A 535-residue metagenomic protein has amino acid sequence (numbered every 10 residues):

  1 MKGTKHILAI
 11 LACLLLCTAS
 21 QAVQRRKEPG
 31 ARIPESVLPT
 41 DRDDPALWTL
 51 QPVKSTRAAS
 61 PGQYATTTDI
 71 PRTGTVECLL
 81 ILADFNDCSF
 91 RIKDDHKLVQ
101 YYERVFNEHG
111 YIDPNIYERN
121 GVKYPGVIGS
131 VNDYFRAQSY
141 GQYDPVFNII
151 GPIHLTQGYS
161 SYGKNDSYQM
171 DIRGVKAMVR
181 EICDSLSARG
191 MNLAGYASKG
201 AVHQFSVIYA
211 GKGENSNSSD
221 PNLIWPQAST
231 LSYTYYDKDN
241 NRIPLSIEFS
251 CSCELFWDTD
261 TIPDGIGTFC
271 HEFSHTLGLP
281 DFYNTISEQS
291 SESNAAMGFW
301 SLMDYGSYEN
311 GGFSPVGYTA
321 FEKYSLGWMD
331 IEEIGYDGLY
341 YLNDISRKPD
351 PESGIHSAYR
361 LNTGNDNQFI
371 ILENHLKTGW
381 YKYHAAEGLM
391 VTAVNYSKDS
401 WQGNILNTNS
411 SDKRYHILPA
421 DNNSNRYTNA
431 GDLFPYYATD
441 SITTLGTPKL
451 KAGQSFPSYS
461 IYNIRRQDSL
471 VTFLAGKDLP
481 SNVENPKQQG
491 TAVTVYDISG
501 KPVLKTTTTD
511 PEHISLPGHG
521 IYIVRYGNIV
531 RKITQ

Functional and structural regions predicted by a protein language model:
M1-L8: Bacterial N-terminal signal peptides that target proteins for export
A12-Q21: Hydrophobic h-region of N-terminal signal peptides that target proteins for export in Gram-negative bacteria
V23-P39, R91-P125, D133-Y140, S219-T259 (+1 more regions): Non-catalytic C-terminal accessory/binding modules of secreted extracellular proteins
V23-V105: Primarily auto-inhibitory N-terminal propeptides
P61-I70, N120-L245: Active-site-proximal segments of metallohydrolase catalytic domains
Q157-R173, D258-P263, T276, P280-Y359: A domain-level signal for the mature, folded cores of soluble proteins
G267-F282, L372: Active-site recognition of the HExxH zinc-binding catalytic motif
S481-Q535: C-terminal outer-membrane/trafficking sorting elements
